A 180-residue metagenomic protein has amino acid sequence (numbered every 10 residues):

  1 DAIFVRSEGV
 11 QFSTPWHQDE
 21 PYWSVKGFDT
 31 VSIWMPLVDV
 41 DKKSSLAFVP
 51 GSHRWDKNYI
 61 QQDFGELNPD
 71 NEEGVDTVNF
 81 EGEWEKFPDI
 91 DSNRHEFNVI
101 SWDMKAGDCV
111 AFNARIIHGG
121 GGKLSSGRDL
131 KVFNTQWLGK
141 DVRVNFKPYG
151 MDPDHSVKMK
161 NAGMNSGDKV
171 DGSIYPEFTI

Functional and structural regions predicted by a protein language model:
D1-F48, H53-R54: Conserved double-stranded beta-helix
A2, S32-P36, V99-S101, C109-A111 (+1 more regions): Conserved hydrophobic/aromatic beta-strand scaffold that supports enzyme active sites
S7, K57-N58, G120-G121: Activation segment
Q18, G82-H95, G127-D129, P148-P153: Short, surface-exposed loop/helix-turn segments at secondary-structure junctions that function as lids/hinges flanking
D19-T30, F97-N98, M104, R128-D129: A short beta-loop-beta micro-motif enriched in histidine and acidic residues
Y22-D29, D39-D41, K57-Q62, N71-V75 (+2 more regions): Glycine-rich loops and low-complexity Gly/Arg-rich segments that provide flexible linkers or classic glycine-based
K42-I117: Double-stranded beta-helix
Q61-F64, A106-A111, R115-I180: Non-heme Fe(II)/2-oxoglutarate
